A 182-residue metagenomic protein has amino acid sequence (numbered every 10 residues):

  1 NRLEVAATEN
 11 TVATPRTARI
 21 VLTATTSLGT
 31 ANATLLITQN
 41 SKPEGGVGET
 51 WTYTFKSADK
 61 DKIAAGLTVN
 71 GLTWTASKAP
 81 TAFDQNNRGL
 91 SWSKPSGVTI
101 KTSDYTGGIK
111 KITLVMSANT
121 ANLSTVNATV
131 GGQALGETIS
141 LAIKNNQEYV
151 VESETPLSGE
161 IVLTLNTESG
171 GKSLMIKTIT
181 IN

Functional and structural regions predicted by a protein language model:
L3, T14-T26: A short beta-strand micro-motif common to beta-rich folds, especially ectodomain repeats
L35-P43, I181: Interdomain boundary/hinge segments at the C-termini of tandem beta-sandwich modules
E44-G71: Extracellular carbohydrate-recognition regions
D84-I109, N146-V151, M175: Short beta-strands within extracellular/lumenal beta-sheet-rich domains
D104-T113, S158-E160: Extended extracellular/luminal ectodomain segments enriched in beta-structured repeat modules
A118-L135: Short, surface-exposed beta-strand/strand-loop-strand elements in extracellular ectodomains
Q133-L157: Extracellular carbohydrate recognition and processing domains and analogous Trp-centered ligand-binding platforms
L163-L174: Short beta-strand-plus-loop segments that form exposed binding edges in beta-rich domains
